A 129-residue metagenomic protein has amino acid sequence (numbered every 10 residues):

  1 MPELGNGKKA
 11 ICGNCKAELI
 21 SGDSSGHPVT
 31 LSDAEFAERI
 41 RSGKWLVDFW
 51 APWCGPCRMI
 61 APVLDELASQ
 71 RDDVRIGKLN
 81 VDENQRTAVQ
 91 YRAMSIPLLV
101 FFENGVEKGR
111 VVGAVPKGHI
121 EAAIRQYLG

Functional and structural regions predicted by a protein language model:
P2-R75, Q85-L98, E103-G129: Proteins that catalyze or organize thiol-disulfide redox chemistry and the adjacent proteostasis machinery handling
K78: Conserved residues in the N-terminal Rossmann fold of short-chain dehydrogenase/reductase
D82: Adenine-nucleotide cofactor-binding loop residues
